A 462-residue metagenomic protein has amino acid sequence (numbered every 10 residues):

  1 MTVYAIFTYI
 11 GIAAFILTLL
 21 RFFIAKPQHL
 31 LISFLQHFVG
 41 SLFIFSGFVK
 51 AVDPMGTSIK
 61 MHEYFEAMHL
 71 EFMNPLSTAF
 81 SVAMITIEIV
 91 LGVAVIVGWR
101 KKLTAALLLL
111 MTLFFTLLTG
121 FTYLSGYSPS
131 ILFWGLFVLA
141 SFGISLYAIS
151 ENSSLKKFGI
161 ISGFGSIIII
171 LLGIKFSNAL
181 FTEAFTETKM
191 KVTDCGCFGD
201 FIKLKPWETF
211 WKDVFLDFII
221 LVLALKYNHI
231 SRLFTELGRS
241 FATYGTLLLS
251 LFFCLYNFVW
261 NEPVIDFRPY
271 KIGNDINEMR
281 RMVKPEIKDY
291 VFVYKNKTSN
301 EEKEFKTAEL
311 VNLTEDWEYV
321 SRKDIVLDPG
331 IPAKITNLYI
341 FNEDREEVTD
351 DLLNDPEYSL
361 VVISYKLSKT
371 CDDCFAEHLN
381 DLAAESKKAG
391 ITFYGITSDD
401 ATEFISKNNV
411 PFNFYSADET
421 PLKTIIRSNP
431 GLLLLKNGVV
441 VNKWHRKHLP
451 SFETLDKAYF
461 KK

Functional and structural regions predicted by a protein language model:
M1-T8, T122-S141, I169-I230: Membrane-embedded alpha-helical segments of integral membrane proteins
Y9-A25: N-terminal signal-anchor/start-transfer transmembrane helix
I32-A51, S77-T119, F142, E151 (+5 more regions): Functionalized membrane-embedded alpha-helices
V52-N74: Membrane-interface interhelical connector segments
I144-L155, V214-G245: Cytosolic-side transmembrane helix boundary signature
I161-I170, T235-I265: Internal/C-terminal transmembrane anchor helices
C254-D351: Membrane-interface segments at or immediately adjacent to transmembrane helices that form the boundary between
I340-N342, E346-K462: Solvent-exposed soluble domains appended to multi-pass membrane proteins
